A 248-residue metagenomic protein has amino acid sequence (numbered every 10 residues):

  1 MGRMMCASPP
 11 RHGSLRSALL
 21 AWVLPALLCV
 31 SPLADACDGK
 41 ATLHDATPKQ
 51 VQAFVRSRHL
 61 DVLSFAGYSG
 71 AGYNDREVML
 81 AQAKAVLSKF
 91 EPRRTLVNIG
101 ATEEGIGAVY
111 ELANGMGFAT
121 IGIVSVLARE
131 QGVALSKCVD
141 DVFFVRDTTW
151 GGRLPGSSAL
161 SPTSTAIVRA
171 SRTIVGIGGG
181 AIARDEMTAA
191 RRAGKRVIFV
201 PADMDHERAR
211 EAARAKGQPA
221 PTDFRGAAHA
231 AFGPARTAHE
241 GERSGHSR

Functional and structural regions predicted by a protein language model:
M1-L15: N-terminal secretory signal peptides that target proteins for export/translocation
L20-L24, L28: Hydrophobic helical h-region of N-terminal Sec-dependent signal peptides in bacterial secretory/periplasmic proteins
A34-A36: Boundary at the C-terminal end of the N-terminal hydrophobic targeting segment
H44-V51, S57-R58, A71, E77-A193 (+1 more regions): Acidic/glycine-enriched connector segments
L60-S64: Residues that mark the start of a beta-strand
A212-R248: C-terminal functional extensions of proteins
